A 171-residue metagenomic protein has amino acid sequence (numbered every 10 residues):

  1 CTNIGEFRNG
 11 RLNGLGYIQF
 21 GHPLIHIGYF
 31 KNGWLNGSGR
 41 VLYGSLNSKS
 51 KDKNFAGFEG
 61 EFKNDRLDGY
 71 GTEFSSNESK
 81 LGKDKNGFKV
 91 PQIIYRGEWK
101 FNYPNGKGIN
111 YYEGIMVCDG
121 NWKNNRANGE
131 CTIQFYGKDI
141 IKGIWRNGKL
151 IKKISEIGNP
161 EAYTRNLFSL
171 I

Functional and structural regions predicted by a protein language model:
C1-I171: Glycine/tyrosine- and acidic-biased, solvent-exposed loop/turn segments at the edges of beta-strands
